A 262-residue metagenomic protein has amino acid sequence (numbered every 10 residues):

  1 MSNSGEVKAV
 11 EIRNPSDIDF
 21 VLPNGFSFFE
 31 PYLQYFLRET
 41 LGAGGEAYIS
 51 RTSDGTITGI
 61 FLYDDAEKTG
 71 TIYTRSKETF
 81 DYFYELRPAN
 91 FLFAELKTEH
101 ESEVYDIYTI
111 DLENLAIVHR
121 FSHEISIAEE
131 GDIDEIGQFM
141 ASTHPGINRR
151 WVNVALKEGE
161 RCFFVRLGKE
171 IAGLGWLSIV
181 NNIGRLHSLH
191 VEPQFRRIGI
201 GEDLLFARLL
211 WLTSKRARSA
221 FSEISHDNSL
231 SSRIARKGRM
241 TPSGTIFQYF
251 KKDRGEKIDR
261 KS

Functional and structural regions predicted by a protein language model:
M1, I57-S122, I246-K252: Acyl-donor-binding surface of acyltransferase catalytic domains
M1-E85: N-terminal charged segments
S2-Y32, A116-I147, K261: Short amphipathic alpha-helix that is part of the acyltransferase structural core
G55-I57, E170-G173, L230: Glycine-rich acetyl-CoA-binding "A-motif" of GNAT/NAT acetyltransferases
Y63-A66, H144-P193: A conserved beta-strand-loop-helix scaffold within acyl/acetyltransferase catalytic domains
S76-R87, V191, R197-S214, R233-K237: Conserved acetyl-CoA-binding loop-helix of GNAT-fold acetyltransferases
Y82-F83, L96-V104, E202, H226-G244: Conserved active-site alpha-helix within GNAT-family acetyltransferase domains
L186, A220-I224: Conserved hydrophobic beta-strand within the GNAT/NAT acetyltransferase core sheet that lines the active-site cleft
